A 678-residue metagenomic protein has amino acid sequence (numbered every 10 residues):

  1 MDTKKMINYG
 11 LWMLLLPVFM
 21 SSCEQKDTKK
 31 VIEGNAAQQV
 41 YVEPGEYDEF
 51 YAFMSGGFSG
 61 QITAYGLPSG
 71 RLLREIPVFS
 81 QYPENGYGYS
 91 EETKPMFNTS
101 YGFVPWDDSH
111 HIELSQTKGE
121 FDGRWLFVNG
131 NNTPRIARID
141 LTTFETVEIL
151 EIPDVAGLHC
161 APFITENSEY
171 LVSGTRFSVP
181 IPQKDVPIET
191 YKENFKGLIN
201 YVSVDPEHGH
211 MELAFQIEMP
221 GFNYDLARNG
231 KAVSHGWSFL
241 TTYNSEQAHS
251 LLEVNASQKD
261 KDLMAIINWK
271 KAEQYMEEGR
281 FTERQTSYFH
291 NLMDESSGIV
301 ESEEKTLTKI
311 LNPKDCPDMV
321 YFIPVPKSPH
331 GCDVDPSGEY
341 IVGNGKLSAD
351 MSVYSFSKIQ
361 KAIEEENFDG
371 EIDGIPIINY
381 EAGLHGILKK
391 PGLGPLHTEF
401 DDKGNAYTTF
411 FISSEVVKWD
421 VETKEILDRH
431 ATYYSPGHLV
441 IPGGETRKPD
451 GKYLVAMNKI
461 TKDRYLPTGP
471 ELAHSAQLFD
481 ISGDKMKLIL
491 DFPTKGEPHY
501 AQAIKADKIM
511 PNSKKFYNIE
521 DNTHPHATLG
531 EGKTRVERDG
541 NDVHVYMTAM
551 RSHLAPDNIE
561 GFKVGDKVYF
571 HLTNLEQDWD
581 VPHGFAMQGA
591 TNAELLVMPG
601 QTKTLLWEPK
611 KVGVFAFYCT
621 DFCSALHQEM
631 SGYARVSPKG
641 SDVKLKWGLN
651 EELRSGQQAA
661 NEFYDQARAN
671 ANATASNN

Functional and structural regions predicted by a protein language model:
D2-L11: Bacterial N-terminal signal peptides that target proteins for export
G10-F19: Bacterial N-terminal signal peptides
C23-R538: Predominantly soluble domains enriched in secretory-pathway, periplasmic, or organellar proteins
A156, K327, G565-D566, Q601 (+1 more regions): Short tyrosine-centred short linear motifs in exposed loops/low-complexity segments
K515-T548, S624-N678: Extracytoplasmic/periplasmic copper-protein system
V536-K567: N-terminal edge beta-strand
T573-L575, T620-S624: Beta-strand-rich extracellular modules
H583-G613, V643-L653: Extracytoplasmic beta-sandwich strand-turn segments characteristic of Greek-key/jelly-roll folds
